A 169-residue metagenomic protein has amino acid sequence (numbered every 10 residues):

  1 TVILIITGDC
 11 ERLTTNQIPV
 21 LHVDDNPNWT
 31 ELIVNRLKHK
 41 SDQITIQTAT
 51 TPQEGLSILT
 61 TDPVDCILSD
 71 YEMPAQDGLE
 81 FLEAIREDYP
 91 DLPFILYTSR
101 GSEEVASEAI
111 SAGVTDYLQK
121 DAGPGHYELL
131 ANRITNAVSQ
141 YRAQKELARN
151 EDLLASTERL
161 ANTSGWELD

Functional and structural regions predicted by a protein language model:
T1, D77-D91, E108: Short amphipathic alpha-helix used as the core "switch/output" element in two-component signaling
V2-G8, Q17-K38, T48, I67: Conserved acidic segment of CheY-like receiver
L13-N16, E31-N35, E108-S111, E146-D169: PAS/LOV and related PAS-like sensory modules
D24, D70, T98: Active-site residues of response regulator receiver
T48-C66: Acidic, metal-coordinating helix/loop segments flanking the phosphotransfer/catalytic sites of two-component signaling
T51, D77-E80, G101: Acidic catalytic/metal-coordinating carboxylates
M73: Receiver (REC) domain active-site loop signature in two-component systems and cognate sites in sensor histidine kinases
